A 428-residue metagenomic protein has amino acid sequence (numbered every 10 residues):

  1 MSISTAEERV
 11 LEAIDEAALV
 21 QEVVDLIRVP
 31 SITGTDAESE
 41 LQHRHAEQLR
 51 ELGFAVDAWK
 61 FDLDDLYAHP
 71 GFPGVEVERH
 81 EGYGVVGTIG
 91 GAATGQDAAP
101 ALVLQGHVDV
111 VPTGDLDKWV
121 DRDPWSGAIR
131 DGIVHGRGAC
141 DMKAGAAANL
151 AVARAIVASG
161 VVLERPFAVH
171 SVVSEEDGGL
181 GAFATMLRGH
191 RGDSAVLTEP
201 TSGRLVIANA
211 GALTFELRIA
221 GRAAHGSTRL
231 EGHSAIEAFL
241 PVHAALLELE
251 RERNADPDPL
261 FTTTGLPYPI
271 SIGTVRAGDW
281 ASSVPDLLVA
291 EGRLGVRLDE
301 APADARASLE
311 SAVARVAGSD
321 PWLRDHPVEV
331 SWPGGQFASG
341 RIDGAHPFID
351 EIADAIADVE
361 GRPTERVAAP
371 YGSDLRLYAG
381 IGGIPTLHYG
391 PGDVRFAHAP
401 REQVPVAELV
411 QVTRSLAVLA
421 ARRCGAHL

Functional and structural regions predicted by a protein language model:
M1-E7, L11, E78, I207 (+1 more regions): Metal-dependent amide/peptide-bond hydrolase catalytic core, centered on the "pita-bread" metallohydrolase fold
S2-V134, L163, D393: Acidic/His- and Gly-rich active-site-bordering loop/insert found across diverse amide/peptide-bond hydrolases
G34, V56, T94-G95, D109-P112 (+5 more regions): Short, acidic Gly/Pro/Ser/Thr-rich loop/turn segments
D57, L102-L104, H170, S194-V196 (+1 more regions): Hydrophobic/aromatic beta-strand patches that form the interior of the parallel beta-sheet core in alpha/beta enzyme
T113-I129, I207-R218, D354, L387: Acidic-glycine-rich active-site phosphate/pyrophosphate-binding loop
R130-V134, A139-E250, H398-R414, G425: Fold-level recognition of mixed alpha/beta catalytic cores in primary-metabolism enzymes, strongest
